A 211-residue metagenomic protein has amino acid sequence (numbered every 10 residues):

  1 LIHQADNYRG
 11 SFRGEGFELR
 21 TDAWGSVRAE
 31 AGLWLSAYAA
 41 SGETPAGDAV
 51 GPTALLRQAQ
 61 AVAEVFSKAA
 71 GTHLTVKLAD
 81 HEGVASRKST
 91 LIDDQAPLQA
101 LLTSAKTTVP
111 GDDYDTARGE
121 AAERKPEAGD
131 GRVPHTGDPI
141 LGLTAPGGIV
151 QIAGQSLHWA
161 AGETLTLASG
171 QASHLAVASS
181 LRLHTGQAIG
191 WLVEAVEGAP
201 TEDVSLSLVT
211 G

Functional and structural regions predicted by a protein language model:
L1-G211: Amphipathic alpha-helical and helix-coil boundary elements used as assembly and membrane-proximal scaffolds
